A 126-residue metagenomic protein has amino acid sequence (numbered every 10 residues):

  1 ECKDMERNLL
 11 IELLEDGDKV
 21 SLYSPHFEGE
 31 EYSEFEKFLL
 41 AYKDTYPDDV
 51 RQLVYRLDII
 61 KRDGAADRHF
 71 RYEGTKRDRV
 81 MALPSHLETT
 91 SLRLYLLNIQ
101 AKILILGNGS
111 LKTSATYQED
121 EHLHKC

Functional and structural regions predicted by a protein language model:
E1-S91, T113-C126: Basic, Lys/Arg-enriched alpha-helical interface segments
L87-E88, I105-G107: Domain-scale macromolecular recognition modules
R93-Y95: Short, surface-exposed charged micro-motifs
L97-L106: Active-site beta-strand-loop-beta-strand hairpin of nuclease catalytic cores that positions key catalytic residues
G107-T113: Acidic/polar active-site rim loop that often engages polyanionic ligands
